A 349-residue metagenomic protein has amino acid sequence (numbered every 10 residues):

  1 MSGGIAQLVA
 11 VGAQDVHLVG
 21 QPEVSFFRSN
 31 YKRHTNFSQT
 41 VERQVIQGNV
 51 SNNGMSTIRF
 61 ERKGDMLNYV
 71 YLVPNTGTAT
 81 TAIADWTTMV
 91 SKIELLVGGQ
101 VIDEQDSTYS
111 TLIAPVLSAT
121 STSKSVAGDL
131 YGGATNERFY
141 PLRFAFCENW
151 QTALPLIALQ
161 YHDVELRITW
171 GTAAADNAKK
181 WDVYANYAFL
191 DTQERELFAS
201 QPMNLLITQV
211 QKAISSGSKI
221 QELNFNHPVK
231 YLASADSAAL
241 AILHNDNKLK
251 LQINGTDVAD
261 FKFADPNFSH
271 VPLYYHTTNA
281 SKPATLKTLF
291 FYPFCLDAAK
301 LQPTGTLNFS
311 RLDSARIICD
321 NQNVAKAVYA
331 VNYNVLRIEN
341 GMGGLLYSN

Functional and structural regions predicted by a protein language model:
M1-N349: Short, low-complexity Pro/Thr/Gly
